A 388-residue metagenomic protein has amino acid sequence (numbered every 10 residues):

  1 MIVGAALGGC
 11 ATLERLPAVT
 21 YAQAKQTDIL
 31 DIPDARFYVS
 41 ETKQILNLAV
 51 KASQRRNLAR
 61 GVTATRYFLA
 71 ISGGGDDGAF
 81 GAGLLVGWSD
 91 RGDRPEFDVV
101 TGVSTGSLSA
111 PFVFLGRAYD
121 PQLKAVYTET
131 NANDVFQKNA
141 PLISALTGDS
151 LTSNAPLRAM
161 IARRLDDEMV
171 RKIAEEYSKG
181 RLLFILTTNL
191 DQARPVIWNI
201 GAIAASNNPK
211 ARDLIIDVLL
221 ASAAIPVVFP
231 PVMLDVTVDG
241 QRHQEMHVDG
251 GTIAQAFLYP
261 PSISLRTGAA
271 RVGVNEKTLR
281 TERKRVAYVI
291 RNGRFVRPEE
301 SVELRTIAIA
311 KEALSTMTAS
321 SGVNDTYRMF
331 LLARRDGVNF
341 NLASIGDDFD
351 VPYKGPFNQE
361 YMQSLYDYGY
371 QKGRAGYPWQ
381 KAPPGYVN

Functional and structural regions predicted by a protein language model:
M1-I2: Sec-dependent N-terminal signal peptides
A6-G9: C-terminal motif of bacterial Sec signal peptides marking the signal peptidase cleavage site
A11-D98, F114-N388: Patatin-like phospholipase
G75, V103-S104: Catalytic nucleophile serine of serine hydrolases, specifically the conserved "nucleophile elbow" pentapeptide
S109-F112: Hydrolases whose catalytic domains are alpha/beta-hydrolase-1, hotdog thioesterase, or metallo-beta-lactamase-like
